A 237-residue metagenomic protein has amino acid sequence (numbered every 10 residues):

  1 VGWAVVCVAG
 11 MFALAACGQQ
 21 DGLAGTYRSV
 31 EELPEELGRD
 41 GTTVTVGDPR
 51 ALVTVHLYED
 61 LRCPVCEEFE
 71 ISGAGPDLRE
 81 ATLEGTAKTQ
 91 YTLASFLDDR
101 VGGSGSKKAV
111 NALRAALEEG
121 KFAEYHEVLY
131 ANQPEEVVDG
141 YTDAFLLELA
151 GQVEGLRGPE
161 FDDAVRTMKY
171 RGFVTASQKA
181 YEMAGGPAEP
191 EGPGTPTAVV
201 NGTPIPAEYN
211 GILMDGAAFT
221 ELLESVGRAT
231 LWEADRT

Functional and structural regions predicted by a protein language model:
V1-V101, S225-T237: Extracytoplasmic thiol/disulfide redox context detector
D21-G25, Q152-T237: C-terminal cap of thioredoxin/glutaredoxin-like
L52, A109, G192-T195: A structure-centric signal for secondary-structure junctions around beta-strands
Y58-D60, T92-S95, E127-Y130, R166 (+1 more regions): Active-site-proximal beta-strand/loop segments in catalytic clefts of secreted hydrolases
E67-A144: Structural alpha/beta surface segment adjacent to cysteine/selenocysteine redox centers across thiol/disulfide enzymes
E68-I71, T82-L83, R114-K121, E127-E135 (+6 more regions): Sec-exported extracytoplasmic/periplasmic mature domains
L146-E148: Flexible, glycine-rich surface segments
